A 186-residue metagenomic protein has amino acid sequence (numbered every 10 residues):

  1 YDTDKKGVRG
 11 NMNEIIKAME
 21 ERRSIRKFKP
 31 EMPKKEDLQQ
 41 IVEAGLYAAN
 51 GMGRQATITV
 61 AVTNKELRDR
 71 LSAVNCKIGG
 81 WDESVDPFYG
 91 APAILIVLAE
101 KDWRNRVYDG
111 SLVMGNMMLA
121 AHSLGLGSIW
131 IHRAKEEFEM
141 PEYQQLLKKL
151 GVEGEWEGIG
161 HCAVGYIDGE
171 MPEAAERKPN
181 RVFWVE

Functional and structural regions predicted by a protein language model:
D2-E186: Acidic, surface-exposed loops and disordered segments
